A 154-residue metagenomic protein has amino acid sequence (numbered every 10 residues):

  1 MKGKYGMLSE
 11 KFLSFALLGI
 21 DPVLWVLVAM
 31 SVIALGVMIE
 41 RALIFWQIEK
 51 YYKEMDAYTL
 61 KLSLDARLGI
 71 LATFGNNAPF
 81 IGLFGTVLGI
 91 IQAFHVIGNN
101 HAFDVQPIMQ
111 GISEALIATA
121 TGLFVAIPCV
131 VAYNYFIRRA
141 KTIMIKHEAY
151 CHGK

Functional and structural regions predicted by a protein language model:
K2-M144: Hydrophobic alpha-helical transmembrane segments of small proteolipidic membrane proteins, enriched in energy-coupled
E148-K154: Short cytosolic helices in intracellular loops of multi-pass membrane proteins
